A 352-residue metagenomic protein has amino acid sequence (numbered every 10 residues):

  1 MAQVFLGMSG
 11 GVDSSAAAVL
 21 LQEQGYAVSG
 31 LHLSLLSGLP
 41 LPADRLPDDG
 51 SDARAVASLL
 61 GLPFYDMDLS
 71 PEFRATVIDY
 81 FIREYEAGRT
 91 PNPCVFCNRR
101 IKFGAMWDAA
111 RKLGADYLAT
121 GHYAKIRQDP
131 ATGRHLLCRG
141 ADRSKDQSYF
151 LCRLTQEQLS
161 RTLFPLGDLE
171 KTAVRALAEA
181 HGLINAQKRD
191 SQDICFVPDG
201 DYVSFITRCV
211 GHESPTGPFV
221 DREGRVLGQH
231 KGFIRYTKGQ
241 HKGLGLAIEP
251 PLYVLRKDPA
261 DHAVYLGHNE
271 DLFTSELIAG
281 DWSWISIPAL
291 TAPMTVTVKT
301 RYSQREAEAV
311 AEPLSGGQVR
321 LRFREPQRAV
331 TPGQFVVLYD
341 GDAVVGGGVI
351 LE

Functional and structural regions predicted by a protein language model:
M1-C152, L163, T172-A173, E179: ATP-dependent adenylation/nucleotidyltransferase module used to activate substrates
A119-I126, P130-E352: AMP-forming adenylation/ATP pyrophosphatase catalytic core
